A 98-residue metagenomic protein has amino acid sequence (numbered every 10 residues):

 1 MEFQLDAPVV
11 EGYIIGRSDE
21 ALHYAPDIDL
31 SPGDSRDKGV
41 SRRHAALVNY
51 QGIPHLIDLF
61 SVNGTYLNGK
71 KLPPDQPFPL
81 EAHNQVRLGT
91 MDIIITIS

Functional and structural regions predicted by a protein language model:
M1-K38, V48-Y50, I94-S98: Intrinsically disordered, low-complexity acidic Ser/Thr-rich regulatory segments
I15, H55, F60, Y66-S98: C-terminal boundary/linker segments immediately following FHA domains
A21-H23, V62-T65: Short, surface-exposed beta-strand-loop junctions and turns on beta-sheet-rich folds
S41: Beta-rich catalytic cores
